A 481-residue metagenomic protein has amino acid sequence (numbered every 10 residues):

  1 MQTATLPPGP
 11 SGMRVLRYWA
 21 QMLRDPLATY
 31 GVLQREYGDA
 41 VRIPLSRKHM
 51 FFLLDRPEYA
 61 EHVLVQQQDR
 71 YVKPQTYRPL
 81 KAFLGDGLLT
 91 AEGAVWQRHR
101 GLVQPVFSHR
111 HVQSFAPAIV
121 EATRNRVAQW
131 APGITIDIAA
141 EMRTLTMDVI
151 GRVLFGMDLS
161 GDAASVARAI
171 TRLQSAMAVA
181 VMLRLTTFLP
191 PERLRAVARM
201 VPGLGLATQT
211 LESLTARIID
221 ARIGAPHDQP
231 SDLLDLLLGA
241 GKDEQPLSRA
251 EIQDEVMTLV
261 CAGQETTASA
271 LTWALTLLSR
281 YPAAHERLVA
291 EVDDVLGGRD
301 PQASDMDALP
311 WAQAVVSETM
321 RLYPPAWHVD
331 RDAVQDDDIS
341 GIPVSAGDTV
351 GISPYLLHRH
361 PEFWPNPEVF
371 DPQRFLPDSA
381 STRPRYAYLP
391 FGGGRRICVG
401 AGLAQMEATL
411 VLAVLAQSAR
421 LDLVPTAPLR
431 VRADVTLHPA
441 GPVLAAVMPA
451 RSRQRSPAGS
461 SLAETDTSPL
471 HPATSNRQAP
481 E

Functional and structural regions predicted by a protein language model:
M1-P10, V72-R78, A91, V95 (+2 more regions): Cytochrome P450 heme-thiolate monooxygenase catalytic core
M1-R98, Q113, P117-N125, L145 (+5 more regions): N-terminal membrane-proximal hinge/A-helix region immediately C-terminal to the signal-anchor transmembrane segment
T3-L6, Q34-Y37, T123, V127 (+4 more regions): Cytochrome P450 proximal C-terminal region
P7-G12, A116, V120, A167-L173 (+8 more regions): Cytochrome P450 I-helix active-site segment
W19-G38, S213, R217, R299-S340: Conserved cytochrome P450 K-helix E-x-x-R motif and the immediately C-terminal K′/meander segment
T266-E291, A401-A419: Cytochrome P450 catalytic-core helices
I352-A380, S456: Conserved cytochrome P450 K-helix/beta-meander segment immediately N-terminal to the heme-binding cysteine loop
